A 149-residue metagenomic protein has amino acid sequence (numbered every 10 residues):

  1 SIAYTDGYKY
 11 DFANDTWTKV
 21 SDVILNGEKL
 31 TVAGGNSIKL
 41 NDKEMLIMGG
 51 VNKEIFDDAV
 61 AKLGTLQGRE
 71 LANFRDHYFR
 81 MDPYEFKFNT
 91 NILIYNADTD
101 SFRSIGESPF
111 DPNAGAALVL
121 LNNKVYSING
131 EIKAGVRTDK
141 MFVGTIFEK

Functional and structural regions predicted by a protein language model:
S1-K149: Kelch-like beta-propeller repeat domains
